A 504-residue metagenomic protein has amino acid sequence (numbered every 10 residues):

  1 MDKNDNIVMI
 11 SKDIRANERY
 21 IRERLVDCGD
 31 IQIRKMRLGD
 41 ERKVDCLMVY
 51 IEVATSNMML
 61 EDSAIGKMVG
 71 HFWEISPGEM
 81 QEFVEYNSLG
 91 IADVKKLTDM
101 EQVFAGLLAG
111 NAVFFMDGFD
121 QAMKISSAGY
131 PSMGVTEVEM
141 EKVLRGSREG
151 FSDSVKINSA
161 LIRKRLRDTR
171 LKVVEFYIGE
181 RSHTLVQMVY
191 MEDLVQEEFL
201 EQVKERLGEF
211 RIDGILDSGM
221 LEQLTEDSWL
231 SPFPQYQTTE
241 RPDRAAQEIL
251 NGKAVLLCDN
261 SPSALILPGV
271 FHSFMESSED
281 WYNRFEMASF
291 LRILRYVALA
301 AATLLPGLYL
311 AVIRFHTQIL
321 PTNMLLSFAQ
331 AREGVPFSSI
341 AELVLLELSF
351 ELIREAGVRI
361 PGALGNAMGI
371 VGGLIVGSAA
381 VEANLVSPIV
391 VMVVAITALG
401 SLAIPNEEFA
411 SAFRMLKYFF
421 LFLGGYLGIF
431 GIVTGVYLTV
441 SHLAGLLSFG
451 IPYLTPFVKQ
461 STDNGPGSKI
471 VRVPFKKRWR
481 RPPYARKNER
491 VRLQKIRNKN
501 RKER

Functional and structural regions predicted by a protein language model:
M1-L304, T322, L443-R504: Membrane-embedded alpha-helical signal segments
L308-A311, Q318-R504: Generic detector of multi-pass transmembrane helix bundles and their immediately adjacent loops in polytopic membrane
